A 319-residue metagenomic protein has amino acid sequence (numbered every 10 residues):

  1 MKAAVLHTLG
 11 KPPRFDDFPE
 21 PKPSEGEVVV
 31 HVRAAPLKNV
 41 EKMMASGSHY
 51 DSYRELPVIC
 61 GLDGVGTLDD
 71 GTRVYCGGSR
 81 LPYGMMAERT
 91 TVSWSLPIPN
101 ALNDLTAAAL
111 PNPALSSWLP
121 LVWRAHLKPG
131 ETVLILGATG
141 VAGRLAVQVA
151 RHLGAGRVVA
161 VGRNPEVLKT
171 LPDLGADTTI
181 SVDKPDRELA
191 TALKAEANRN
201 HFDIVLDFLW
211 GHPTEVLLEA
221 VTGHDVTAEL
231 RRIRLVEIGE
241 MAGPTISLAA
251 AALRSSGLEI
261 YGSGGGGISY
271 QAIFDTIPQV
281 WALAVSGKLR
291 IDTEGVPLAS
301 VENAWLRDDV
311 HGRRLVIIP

Functional and structural regions predicted by a protein language model:
K2, T132, G156-V158, R234 (+1 more regions): Residues at the starts of beta-strands that form the adenosine-phosphate
P19-L37, S48-G84: Glycine-rich beta-strand-centered segment in the early N-terminal region that forms part of a ligand/cofactor-binding
L62-D63, V74-G137: NAD(P)H dinucleotide-binding glycine-rich loop of Rossmann-like/cofactor-binding domains, especially the beta1-alpha1
M85, G162-T170, T245-A250: Short, glycine/polar-rich helix-capping loops at beta-to-alpha or helix-loop-helix junctions that flank or form
L110-P185: Mid-domain Rossmann-like dinucleotide-binding core that forms the NAD(H)/NADP(H) cofactor-binding site
L174, T178-L258: Glycine-rich cofactor phosphate-binding loops and adjacent beta1-alpha1 units of small-molecule cofactor enzyme domains
G243, S256-T276: Active-site capping/gating segments
Y270-P319: C-terminal hydrophobic helical "lid"/dimerization subdomain of Rossmann-like NAD(P)H-dependent oxidoreductases
